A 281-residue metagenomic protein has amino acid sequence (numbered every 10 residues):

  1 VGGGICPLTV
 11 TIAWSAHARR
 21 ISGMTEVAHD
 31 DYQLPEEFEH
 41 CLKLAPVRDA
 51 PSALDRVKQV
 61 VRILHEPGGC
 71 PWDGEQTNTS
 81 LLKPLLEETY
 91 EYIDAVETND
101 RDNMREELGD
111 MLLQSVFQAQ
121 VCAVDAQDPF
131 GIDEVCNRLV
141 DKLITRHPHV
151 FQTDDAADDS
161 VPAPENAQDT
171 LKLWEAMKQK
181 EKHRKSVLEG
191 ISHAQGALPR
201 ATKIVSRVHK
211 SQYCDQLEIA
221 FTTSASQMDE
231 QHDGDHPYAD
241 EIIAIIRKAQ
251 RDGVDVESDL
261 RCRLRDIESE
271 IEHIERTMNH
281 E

Functional and structural regions predicted by a protein language model:
V1-G3: Intrinsically disordered, glycine-rich low-complexity segments
L8-E107, L113-E281: Flexible "arm" and connector segments at domain edges
